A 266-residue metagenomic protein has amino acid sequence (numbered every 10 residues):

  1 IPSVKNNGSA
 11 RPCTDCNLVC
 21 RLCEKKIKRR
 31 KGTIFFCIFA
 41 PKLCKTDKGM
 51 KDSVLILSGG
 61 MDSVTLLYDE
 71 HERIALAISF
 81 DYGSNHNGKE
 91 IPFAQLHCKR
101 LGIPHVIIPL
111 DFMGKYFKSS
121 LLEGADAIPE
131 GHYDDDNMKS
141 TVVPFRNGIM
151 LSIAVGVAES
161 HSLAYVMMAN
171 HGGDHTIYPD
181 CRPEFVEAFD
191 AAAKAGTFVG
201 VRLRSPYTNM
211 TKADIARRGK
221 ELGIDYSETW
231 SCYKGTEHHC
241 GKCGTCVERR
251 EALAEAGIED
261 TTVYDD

Functional and structural regions predicted by a protein language model:
N6, K25-I27, K31, F35 (+2 more regions): Polybasic, lysine-rich low-complexity intrinsically disordered segments
N6-T14: N-terminal, intrinsically disordered charge-dense segments
C13-C16, C20-C23, C37, C44: Cysteine-centered motifs
G49-G223: ATP-dependent adenylation/nucleotidyltransferase module used to activate substrates
T197, A254-G257: Short amphipathic alpha-helical interaction/hinge segments
R218-E221, Y226-G235: Short, intrinsically disordered, charge-biased short linear motifs at domain edges
W230-E251: Local cysteine-cluster metal-coordination motifs and their immediate loop/turn environment, predominantly Fe-S cluster
G235-T236, A256-D266: Short cysteine/histidine-rich metal-coordination sites, predominantly Zn2+-binding motifs
